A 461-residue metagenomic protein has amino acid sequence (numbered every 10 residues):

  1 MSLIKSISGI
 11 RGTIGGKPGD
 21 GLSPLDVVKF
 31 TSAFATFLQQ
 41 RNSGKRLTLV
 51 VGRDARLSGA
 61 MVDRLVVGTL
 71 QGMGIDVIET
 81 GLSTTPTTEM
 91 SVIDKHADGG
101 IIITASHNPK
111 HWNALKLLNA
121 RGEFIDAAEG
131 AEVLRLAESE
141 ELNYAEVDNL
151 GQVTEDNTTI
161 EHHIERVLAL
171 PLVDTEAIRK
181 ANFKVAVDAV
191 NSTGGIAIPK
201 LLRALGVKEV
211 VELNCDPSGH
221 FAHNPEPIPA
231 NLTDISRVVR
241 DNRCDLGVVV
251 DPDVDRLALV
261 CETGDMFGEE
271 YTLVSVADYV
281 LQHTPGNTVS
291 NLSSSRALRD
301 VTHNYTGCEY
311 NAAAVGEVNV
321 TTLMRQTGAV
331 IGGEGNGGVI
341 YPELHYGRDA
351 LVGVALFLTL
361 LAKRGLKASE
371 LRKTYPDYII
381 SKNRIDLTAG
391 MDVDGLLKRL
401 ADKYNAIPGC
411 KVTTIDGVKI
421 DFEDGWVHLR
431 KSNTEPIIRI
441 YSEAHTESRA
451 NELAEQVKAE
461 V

Functional and structural regions predicted by a protein language model:
M1-G68, G72-M73, Q152-K184: An N-terminal, well-structured beta->alpha segment
T13, N113-N242: Gly/Ser/Thr-enriched, mixed-charge loops and adjacent short helices that form phosphate/oxyanion-binding elements
T36, T48-W112, K200-V260: N-terminal small/polar loop signature for handling phosphorylated ligands or for N-terminal nucleophile
L117-A120, A258-E262, I340-P342: Short beta-strand-to-turn element immediately C-terminal to the catalytic PLP-Schiff-base lysine in fold type I
D126, N214, D265-P285, A350-T359 (+1 more regions): Gly/Ser/Thr-rich active-site loops/lids in small-molecule metabolic enzymes that frequently grip phosphoryl groups
L134-E165, A169, E262-G335, I340: Proline/glycine-rich low-complexity loops and linkers
L246, T284-V461: Phosphate-binding and adjacent anionic-ligand microenvironments
